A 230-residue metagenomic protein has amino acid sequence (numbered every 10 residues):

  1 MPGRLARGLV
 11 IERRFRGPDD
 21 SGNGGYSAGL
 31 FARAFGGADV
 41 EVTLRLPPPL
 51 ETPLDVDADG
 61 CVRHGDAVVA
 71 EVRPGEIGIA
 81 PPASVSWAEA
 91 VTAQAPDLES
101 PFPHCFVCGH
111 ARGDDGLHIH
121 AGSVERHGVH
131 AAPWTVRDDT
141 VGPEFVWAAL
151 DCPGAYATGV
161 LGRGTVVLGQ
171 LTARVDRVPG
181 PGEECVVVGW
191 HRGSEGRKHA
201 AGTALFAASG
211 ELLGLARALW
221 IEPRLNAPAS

Functional and structural regions predicted by a protein language model:
M1-G8, D59-T140: Non-catalytic linker/capping segments at the edges of enzyme domains
R4-G8, D39, R126-A131, Q170 (+2 more regions): Intrinsic-disorder/low-complexity, polar/charged segments enriched in Ser/Thr/Lys/Arg/Asp/Glu/Gln
L5-D19: Generic N-terminal segment detector
F15, D19, S27-D55, D151-V186 (+1 more regions): Hydrophobic beta-strand-centered segment that forms part of the acyl-chain substrate-binding groove
P18, D66-A67, G196, G210: Detector for glycine-centered tight turns/loop "hinges" at secondary-structure junctions
G116-D176: A mid-sequence, solvent-exposed acidic-amphipathic segment
T172-S230: Accessory, usually C-terminal, subdomains that scaffold auxiliary metal cofactors
